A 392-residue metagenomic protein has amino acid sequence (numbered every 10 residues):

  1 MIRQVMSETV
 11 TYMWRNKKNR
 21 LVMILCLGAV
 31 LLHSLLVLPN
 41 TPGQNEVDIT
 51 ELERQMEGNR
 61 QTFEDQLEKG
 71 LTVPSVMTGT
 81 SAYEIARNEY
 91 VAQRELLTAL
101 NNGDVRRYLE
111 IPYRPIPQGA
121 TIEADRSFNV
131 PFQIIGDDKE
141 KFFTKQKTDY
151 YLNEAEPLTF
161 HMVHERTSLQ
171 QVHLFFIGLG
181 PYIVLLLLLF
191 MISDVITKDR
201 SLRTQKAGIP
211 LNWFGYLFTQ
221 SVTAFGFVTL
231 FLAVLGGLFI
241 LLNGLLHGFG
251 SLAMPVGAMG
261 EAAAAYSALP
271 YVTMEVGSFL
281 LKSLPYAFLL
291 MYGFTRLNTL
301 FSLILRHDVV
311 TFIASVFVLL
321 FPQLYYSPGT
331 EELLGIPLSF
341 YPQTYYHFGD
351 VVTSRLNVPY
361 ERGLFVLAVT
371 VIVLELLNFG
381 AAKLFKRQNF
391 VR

Functional and structural regions predicted by a protein language model:
M1-C26: Aromatic- and glycine-rich beta-strand/loop motifs that create alpha-glucan
I2-V10, F218, G277-L281: Alpha-helical membrane-protein architecture signal
S7, S193-L230: Helix-loop-helix units of permease transmembrane domains in multi-pass membrane transporters, especially ABC
S7-N16, V47, L297-I304, L356-Y360 (+1 more regions): Junction motif at the cytosolic side of a transmembrane helix
K18, N212-W213, H307-F312: Membrane-helix interface segments
G28-Q55, L152-T197, V222-T295, T299-L303 (+1 more regions): Secretory targeting signals
G43-F190, G349-F365: Membrane-embedded or membrane-proximal helical elements that form or frame transporter/channel pores
L305-P337: Transmembrane helix segments
